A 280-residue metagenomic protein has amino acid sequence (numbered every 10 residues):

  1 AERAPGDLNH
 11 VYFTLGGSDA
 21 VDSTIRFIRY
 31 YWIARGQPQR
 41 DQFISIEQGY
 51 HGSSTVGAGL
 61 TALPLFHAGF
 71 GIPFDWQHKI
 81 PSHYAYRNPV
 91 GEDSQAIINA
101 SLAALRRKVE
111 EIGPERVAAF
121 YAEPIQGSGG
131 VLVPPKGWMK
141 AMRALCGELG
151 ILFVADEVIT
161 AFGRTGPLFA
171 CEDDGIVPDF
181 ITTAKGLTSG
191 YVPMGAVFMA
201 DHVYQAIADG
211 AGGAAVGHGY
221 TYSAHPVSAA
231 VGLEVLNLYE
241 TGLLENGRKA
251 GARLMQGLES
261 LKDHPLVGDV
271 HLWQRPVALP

Functional and structural regions predicted by a protein language model:
A1-P280: Conserved N-terminal phosphate-binding loop of PLP-dependent enzymes in the Aspartate aminotransferase
